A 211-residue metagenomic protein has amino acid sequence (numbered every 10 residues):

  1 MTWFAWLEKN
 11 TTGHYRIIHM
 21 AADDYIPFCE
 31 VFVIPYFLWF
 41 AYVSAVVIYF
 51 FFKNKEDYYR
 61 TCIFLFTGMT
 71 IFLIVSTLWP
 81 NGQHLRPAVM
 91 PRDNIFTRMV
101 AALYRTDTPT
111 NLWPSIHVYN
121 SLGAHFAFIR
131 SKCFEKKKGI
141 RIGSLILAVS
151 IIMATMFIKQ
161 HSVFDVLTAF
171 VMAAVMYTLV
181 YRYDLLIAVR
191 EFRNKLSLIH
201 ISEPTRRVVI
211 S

Functional and structural regions predicted by a protein language model:
M1-V43, P91, S202: N-terminal transmembrane-helix/juxtamembrane module of multi-pass inner/ER membrane proteins
T2, M69-T77, I146-M156: Aromatic-anchored segments of alpha-helical transmembrane domains
L7-A22, F51-G139, I187-L196: Membrane-interface loops
V33-V47, I63-F66, T70: Hydrophobic alpha-helical transmembrane segments
Y42-V46, L122-A127, L147-A154: Hydrophobic, membrane-inserted alpha-helices
M90, P109-L112, S150-M176: Interfacial helix-loop-helix junctions of multi-pass membrane proteins
T168-L198, S202: C-terminal membrane module of polytopic membrane proteins
I199-S211: Single conserved hydrophobic/aromatic residue that forms the stacking wall/gate of nucleotide- or nucleobase-binding
